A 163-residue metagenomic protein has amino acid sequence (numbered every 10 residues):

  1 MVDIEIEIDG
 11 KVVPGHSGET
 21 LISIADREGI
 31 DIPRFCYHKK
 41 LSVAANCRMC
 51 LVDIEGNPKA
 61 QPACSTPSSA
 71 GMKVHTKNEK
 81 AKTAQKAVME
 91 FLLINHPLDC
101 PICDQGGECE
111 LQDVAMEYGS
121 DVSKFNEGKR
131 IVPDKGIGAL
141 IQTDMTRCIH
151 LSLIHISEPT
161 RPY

Functional and structural regions predicted by a protein language model:
M1-P133: Signature of N-terminal electron-transfer/Fe-S-associated modules in redox systems
D9-K11, Q142-M145: Extended, non-catalytic structural segments that build the interaction scaffolds of large macromolecular assemblies
R48, P101, I149-H155: Cys/His/Pro-rich metal-binding microdomains
V74, A139-I141: Polar low-complexity intrinsically disordered regions enriched in Ser/Thr and small residues
I137, D144, C148-S152: Hydrophobic alpha-helical bundles that form the membrane domains of multi-pass transporters
H155, P159-Y163: Single conserved hydrophobic/aromatic residue that forms the stacking wall/gate of nucleotide- or nucleobase-binding
